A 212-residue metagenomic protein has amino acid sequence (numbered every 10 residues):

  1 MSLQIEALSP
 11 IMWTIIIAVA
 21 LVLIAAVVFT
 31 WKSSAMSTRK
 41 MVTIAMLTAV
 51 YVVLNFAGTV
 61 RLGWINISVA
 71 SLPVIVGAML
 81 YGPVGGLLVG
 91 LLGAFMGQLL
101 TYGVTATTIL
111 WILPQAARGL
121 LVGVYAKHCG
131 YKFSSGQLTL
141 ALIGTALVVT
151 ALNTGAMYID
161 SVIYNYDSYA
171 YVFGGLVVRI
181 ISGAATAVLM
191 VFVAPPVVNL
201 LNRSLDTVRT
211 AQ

Functional and structural regions predicted by a protein language model:
M1-Q212: Loop-helix junctions at membrane interfaces
